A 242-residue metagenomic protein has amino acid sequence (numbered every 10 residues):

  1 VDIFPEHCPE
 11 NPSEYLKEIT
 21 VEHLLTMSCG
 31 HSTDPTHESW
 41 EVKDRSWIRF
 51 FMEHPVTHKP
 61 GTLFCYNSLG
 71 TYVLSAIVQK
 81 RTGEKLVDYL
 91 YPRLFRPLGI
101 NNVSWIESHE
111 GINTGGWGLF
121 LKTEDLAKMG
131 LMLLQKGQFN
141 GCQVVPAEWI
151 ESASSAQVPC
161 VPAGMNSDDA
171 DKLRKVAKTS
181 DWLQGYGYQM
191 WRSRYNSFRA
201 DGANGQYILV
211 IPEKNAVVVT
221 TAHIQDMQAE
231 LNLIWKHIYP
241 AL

Functional and structural regions predicted by a protein language model:
V1-C29, E53, T82-W117, L121: Active-site helix/loop module of the DD-peptidase/beta-lactamase fold, centered on the serine-lysine SxxK catalytic
P12-Y15, K59-Y66, N113-F120, R199-Q206: Solvent-exposed loop and edge beta-strand segments that line ligand/cofactor-binding and catalytic clefts
H23-T26, C65, N102-W105, F120 (+4 more regions): Structural recognition of the beta-strand scaffold that forms the well-ordered cores of secreted hydrolase catalytic
L24, F64-L94, L126-L133, N215-V218: Alpha-helical scaffold elements that line and support the substrate/ligand-binding pocket of soluble hydrolases
T33-T36, Q79-Y91, G137-V145: Structural helix-adjacent loops and short alpha-helical linkers that scaffold large soluble proteins
R96, N101-I150, S154: Flexible, glycine-rich surface segments
I100-V103, S154-V217: Active-site Gly/Thr loop motif
Q228-L242: Short, gly/Ser/Thr-rich active-site loops of penicillin-recognizing serine hydrolases
